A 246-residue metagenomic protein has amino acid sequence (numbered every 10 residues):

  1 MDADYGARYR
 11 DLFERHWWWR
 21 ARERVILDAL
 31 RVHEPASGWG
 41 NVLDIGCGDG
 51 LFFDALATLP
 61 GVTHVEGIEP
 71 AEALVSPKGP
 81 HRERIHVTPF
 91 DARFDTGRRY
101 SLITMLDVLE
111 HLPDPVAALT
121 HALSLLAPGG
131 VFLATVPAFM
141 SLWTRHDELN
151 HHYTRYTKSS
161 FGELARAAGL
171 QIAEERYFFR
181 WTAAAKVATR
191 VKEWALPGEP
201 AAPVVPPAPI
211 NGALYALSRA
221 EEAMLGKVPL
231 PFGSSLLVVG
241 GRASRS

Functional and structural regions predicted by a protein language model:
M1-L106, V116-L119, P203, A208 (+4 more regions): Conserved N-terminal segment of class I S-adenosyl-L-methionine
A7-L12, F132-T154, K158-L164: Short, glycine-/aromatic-enriched active-site segment of Class I SAM-dependent methyltransferases
D107, H111: A short His-aromatic
L112-V116, V136: A structural helix-start
V116-V131: A short glycine-rich, Lys/Arg-flanked "PGG" loop and its adjoining helix->strand segment in the class I
L170-R180: Conserved S-adenosyl-L-methionine
T182-A216: C-terminal helical/coil "lid" or tail adjacent to the Rossmann-like core of SAM-dependent
R190-W194, P231-S246: Core SAM-dependent methyltransferase catalytic element
